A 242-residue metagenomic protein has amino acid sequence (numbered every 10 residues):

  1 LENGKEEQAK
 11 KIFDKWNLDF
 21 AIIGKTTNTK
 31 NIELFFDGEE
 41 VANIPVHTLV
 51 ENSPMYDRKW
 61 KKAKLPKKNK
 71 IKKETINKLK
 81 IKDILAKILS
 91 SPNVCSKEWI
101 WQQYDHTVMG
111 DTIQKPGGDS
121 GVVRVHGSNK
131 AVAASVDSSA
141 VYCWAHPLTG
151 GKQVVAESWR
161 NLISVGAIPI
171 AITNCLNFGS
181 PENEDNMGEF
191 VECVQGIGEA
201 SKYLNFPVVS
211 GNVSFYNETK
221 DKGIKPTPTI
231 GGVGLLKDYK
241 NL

Functional and structural regions predicted by a protein language model:
L1-L242: Glycine/proline-enriched, intrinsically flexible loops and inter-domain linkers
